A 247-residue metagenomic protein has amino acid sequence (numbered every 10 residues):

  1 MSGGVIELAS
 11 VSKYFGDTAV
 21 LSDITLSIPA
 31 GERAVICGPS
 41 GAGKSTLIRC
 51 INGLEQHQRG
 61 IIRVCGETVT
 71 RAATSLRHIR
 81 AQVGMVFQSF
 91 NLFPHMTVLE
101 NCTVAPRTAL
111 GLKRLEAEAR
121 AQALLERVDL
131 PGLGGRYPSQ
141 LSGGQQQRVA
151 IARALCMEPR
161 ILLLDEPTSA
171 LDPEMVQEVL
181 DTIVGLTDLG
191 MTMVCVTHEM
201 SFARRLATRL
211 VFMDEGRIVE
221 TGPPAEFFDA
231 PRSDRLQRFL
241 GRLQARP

Functional and structural regions predicted by a protein language model:
G4-I6, K13-P224: ABC family nucleotide-binding domain
A225-P247: C-terminal boundary and immediately downstream tail of ABC-type ATPase nucleotide-binding domains
